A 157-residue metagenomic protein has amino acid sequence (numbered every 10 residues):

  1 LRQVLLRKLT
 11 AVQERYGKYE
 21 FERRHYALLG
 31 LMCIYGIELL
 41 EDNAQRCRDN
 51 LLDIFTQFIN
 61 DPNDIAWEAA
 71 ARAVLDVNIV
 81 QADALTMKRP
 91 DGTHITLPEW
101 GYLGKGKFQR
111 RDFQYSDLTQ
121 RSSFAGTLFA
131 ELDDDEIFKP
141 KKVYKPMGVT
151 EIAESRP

Functional and structural regions predicted by a protein language model:
L1-P157: SAM-dependent methyltransferase catalytic region
